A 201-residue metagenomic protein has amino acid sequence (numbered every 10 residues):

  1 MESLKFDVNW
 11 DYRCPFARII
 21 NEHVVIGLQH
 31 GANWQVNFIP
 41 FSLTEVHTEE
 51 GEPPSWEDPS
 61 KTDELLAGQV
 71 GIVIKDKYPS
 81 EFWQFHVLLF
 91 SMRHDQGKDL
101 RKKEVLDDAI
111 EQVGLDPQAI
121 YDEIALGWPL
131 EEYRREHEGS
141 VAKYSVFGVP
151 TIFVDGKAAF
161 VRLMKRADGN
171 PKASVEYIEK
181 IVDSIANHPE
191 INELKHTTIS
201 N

Functional and structural regions predicted by a protein language model:
M1-S3: Basic/polar N-terminal segments that are highly enriched at the extreme N-terminus, encompassing both cleavable
F6, N21-H30, K103-N201: C-terminal cap of thioredoxin/glutaredoxin-like
D7, R13: Short aromatic/hydrophobic contact patches that present stacked aromatics for nucleic-acid/ligand binding
N9, R18-L106, K180-I199: Structural alpha/beta surface segment adjacent to cysteine/selenocysteine redox centers across thiol/disulfide enzymes
C14, P79-S80, V146: Alpha-helix boundary/capping and short turn/kink residues
C14-A17, I152: The canonical Cys-X-X-Cys-His
